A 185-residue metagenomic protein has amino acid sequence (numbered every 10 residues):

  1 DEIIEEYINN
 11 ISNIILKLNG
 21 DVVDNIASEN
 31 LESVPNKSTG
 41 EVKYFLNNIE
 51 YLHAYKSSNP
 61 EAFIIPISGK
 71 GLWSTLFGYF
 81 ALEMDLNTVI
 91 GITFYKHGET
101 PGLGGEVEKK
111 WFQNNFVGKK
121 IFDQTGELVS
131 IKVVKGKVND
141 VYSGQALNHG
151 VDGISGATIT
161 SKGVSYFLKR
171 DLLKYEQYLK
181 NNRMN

Functional and structural regions predicted by a protein language model:
D1-N185: Flexible, solvent-exposed loop/hinge segments and secondary-structure transition points
